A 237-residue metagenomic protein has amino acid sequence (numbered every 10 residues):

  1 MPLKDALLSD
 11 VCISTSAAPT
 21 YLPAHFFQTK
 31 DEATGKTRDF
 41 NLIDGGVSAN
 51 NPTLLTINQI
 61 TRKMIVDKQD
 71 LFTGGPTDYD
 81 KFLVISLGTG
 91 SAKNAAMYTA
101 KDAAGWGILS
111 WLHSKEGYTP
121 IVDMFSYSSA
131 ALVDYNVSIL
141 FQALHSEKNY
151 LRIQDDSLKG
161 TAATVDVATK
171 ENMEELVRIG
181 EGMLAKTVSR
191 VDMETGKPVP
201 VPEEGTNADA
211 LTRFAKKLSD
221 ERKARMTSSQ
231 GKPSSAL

Functional and structural regions predicted by a protein language model:
M1-L237: Conserved catalytic cores and adjacent C-terminal regulatory segments of lipid-metabolizing esterases/lipases
